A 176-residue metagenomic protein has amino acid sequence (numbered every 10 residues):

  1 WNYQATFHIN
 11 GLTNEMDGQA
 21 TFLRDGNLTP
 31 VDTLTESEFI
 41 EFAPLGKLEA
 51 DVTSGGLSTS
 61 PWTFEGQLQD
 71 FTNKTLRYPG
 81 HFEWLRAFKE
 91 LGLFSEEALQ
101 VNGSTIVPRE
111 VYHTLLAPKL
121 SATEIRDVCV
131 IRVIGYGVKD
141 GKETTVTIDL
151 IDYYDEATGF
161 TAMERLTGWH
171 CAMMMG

Functional and structural regions predicted by a protein language model:
W1-G176: C-terminal catalytic/substrate-binding lobe primarily of soluble NAD(P)-dependent oxidoreductases
